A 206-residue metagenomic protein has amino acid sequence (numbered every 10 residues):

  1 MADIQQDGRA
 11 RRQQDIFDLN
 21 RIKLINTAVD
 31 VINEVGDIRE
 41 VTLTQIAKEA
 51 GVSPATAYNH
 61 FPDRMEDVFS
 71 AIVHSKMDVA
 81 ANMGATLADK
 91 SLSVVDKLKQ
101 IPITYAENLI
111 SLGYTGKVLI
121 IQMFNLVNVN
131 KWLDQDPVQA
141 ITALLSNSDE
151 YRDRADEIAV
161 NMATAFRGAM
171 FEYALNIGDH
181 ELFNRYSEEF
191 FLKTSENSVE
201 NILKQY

Functional and structural regions predicted by a protein language model:
M1-Q5, Q139-N147, Y151, F171-Y206: C-terminal peripheral helix-coil segments that are non-catalytic and often amphipathic
Q13, N20-T27, I158: N-terminal positioning helix adjacent to the helix-turn-helix/winged-helix DNA-binding module
K23, V31-D67: Helix-turn-helix
L43, V73-A81: Short, basic, alpha-helical segments at the C-terminal edge of helix-turn-helix-like DNA-binding modules
A81-N82, F124-N161, F191-L192: Amphipathic alpha-helical packing segments from all-alpha helical-bundle domains
G84-S111: Hydrophobic alpha-helical connector segments
K99, I103, A155-R167: Short, well-structured alpha-helical segments
I103-N128, T142, F171, L175: Amphipathic alpha-helical segments used for helix-helix packing
